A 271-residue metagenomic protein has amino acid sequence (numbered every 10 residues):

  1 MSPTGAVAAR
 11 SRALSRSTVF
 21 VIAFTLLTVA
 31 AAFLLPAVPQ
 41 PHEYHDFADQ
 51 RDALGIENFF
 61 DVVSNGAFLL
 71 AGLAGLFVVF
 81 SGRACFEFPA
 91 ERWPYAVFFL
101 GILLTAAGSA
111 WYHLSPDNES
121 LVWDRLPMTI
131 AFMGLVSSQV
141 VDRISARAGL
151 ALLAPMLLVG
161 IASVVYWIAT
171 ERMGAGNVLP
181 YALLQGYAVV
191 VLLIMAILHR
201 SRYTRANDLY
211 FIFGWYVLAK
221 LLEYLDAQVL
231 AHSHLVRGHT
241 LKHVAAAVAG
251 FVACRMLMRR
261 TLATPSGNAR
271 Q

Functional and structural regions predicted by a protein language model:
S2-S11, A175-L183: Cytoplasmic juxtamembrane interface segments
G5-M156, V164-R172, Y203-P265: Early transmembrane hairpin module of multi-pass membrane proteins
A162-Y203: Active-site rim beta-loop-alpha module in soluble metabolic enzymes
S266-Q271: Membrane-proximal cytoplasmic C-terminal regulatory module of class A 7TM GPCRs
